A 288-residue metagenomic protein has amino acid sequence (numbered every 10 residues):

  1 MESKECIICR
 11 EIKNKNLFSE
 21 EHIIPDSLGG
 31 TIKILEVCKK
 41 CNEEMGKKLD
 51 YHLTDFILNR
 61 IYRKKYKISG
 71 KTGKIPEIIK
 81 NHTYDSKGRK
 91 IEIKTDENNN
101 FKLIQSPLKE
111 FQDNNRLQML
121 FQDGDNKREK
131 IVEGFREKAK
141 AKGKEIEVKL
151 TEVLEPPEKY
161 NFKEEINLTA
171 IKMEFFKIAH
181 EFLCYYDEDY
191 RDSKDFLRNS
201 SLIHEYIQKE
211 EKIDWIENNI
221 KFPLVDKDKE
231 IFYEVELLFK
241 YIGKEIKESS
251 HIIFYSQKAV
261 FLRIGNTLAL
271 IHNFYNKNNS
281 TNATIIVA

Functional and structural regions predicted by a protein language model:
E2-K4, K13, T31-L35, K39-A288: Alpha-helical structural context detector biased toward long hydrophobic helices
E5-C6, L17: Beta-sheet entry/capping signal
I12-I34: Histidine-centered nuclease catalytic patch
